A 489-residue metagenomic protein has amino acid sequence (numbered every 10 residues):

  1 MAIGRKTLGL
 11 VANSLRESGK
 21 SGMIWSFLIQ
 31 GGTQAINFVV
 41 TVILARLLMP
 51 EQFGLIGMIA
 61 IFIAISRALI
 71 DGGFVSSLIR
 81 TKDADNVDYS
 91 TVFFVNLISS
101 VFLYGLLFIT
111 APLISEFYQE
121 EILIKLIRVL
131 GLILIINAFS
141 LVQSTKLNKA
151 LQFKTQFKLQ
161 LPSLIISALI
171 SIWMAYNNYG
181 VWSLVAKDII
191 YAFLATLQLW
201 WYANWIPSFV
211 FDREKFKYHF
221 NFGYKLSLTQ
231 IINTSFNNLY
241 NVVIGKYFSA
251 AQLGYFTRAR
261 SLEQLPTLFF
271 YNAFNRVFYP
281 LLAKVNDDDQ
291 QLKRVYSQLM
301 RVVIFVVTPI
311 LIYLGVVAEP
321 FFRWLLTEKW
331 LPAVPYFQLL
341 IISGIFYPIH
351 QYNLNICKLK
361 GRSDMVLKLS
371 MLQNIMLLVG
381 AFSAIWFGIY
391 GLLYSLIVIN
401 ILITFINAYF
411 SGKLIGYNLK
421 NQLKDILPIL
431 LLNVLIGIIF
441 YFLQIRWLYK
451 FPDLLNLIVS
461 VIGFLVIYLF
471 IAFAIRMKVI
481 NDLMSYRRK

Functional and structural regions predicted by a protein language model:
M1-F38, D71, S76-F94, L123 (+5 more regions): N-terminal membrane topogenesis motif
M1-N13, Y409-G412, Y417-L419, I426 (+1 more regions): Membrane-proximal transmembrane or re-entrant/amphipathic helices at the cytosolic face
A2-K6, F38, F94-Q119, K125-R128 (+5 more regions): Alpha-helical transmembrane segments of multi-pass membrane transport and lipid-handling proteins
A2-K6, S14-F74, I98-L113, I133 (+4 more regions): Signature of the first transmembrane helix
A2-N13, K154, L197-N238, V242 (+3 more regions): Interhelical loop/hinge segments that connect adjacent transmembrane helices in multipass membrane
L10, T33-N37, T41, A60-I63 (+11 more regions): Short runs within selected transmembrane alpha-helices of multi-pass transporters and secretion channels
G22-N37, L184-K187, Y191, A195 (+6 more regions): Transmembrane helical elements of multi-pass membrane transporters/channels
A68-N86, N148-K149, A259, E263-V307 (+1 more regions): Helix-loop junctions and terminal segments of transmembrane helices in multi-pass membrane transport/translocation
